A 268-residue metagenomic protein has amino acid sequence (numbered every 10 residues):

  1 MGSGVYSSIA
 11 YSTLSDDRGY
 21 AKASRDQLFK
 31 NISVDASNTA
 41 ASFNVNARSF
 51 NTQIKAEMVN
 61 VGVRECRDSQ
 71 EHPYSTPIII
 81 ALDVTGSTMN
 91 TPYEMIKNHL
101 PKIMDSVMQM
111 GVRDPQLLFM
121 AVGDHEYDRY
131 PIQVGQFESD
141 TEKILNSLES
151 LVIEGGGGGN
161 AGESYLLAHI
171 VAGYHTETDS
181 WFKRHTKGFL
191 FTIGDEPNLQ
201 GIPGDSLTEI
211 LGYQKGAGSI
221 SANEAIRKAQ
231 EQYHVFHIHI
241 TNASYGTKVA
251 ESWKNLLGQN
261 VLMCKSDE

Functional and structural regions predicted by a protein language model:
M1-E268: Acidic, low-complexity intrinsically disordered regions
